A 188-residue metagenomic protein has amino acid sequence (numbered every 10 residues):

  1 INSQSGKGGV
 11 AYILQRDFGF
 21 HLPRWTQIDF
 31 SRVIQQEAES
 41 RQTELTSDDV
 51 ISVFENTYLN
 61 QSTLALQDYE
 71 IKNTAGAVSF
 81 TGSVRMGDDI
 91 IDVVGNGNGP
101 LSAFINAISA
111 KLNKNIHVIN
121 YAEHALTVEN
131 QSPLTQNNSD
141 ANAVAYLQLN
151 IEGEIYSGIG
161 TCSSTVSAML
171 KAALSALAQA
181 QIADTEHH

Functional and structural regions predicted by a protein language model:
I1-H188: Terminal or standalone catalytic/regulatory effector modules within metabolic enzymes and repeat proteins
